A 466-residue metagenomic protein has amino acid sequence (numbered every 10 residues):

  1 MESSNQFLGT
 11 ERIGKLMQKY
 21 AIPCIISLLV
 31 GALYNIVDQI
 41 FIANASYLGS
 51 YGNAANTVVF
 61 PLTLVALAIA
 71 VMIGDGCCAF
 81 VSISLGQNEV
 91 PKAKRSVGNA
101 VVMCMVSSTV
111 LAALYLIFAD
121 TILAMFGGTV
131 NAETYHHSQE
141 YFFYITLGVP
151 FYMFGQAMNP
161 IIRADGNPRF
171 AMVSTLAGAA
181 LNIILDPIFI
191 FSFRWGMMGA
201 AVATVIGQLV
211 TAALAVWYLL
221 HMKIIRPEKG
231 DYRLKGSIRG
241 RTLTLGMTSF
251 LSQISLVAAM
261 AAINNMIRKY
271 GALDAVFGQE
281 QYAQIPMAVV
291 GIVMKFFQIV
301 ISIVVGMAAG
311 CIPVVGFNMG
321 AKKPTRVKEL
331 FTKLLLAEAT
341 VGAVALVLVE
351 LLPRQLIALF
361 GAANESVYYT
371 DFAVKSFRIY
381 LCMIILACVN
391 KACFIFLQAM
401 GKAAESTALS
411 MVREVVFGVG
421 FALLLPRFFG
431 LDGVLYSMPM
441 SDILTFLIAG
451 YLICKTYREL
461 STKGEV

Functional and structural regions predicted by a protein language model:
M1-A21, V81-G148, S192-M247, V315-M383 (+1 more regions): Short alpha-helical transmembrane segments in multi-pass integral membrane proteins
G9-L48, P61-G76, F80, M105-A112 (+5 more regions): N-terminal transmembrane alpha-helices
K19-D38, Y144, G178, G207-T211 (+2 more regions): Transmembrane helical elements of multi-pass membrane transporters/channels
I26, V30, Y34-V37, A66-A70 (+14 more regions): Residue-level hotspots within pore-lining transmembrane alpha-helices of multi-pass secondary transporters
S27, Y144-R163, A171-A179, A200-A213 (+5 more regions): Short runs within selected transmembrane alpha-helices of multi-pass transporters and secretion channels
L29, L33-A54, L123-A132, I188-W195 (+5 more regions): Helix-terminus/linker motif at the lipid-water interface of multi-pass membrane proteins
S50-P61, S138, F142, A201 (+3 more regions): Small-residue hotspots at the loop-to-helix junctions and early N-terminal turns of transmembrane alpha-helices
N53-A113, Y152-A171, M287-V347, L351-P353 (+1 more regions): Small-residue-rich hydrophobic transmembrane alpha-helices
